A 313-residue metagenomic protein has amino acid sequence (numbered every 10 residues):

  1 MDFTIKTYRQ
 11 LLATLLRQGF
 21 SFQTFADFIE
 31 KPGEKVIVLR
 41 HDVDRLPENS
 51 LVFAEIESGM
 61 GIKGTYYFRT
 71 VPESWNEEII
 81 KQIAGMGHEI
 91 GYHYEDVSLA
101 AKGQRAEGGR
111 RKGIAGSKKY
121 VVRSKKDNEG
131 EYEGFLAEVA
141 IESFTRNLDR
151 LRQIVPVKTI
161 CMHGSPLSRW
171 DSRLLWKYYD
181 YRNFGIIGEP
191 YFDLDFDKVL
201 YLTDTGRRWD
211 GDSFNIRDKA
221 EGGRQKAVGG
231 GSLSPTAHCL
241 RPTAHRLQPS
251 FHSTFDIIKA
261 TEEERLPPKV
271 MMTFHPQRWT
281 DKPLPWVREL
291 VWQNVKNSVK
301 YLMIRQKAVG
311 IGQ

Functional and structural regions predicted by a protein language model:
M1-R40, D44-T65, P72-M86, V97-G108 (+2 more regions): Terminal accessory/targeting
